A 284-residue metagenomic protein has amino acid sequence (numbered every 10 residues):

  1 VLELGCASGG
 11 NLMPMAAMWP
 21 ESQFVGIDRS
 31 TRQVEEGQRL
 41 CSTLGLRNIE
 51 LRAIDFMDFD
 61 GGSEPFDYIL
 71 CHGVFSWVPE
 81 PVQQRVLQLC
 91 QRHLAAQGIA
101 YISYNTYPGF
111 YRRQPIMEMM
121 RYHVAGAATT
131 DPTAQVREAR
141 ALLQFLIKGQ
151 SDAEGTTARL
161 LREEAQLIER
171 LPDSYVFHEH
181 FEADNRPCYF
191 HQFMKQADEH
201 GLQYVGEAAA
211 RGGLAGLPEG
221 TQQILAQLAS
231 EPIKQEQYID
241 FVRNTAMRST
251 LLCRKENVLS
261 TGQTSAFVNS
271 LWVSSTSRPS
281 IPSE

Functional and structural regions predicted by a protein language model:
S8-E21: Conserved SAM-binding loop of SAM-dependent methyltransferases across substrates and taxa, primarily the Class I
S30-T31: Conserved SAM/SAH-binding beta-strand->alpha-helix loop
G37: Conserved SAM-binding loop
G45-F56: Conserved SAM-binding strand-loop segment of SAM-dependent methyltransferases
D60-Y68: A short acidic, Gly/Pro-enriched loop at the edge of an enzyme's catalytic core that lines a small-molecule cofactor
Q84-A96: A short glycine-rich, Lys/Arg-flanked "PGG" loop and its adjoining helix->strand segment in the class I
I102-T130, A139, F145-A153: Conserved class I S-adenosyl-L-methionine
E154-E284: Rossmann-like AdoMet/SAM-dependent catalytic core
